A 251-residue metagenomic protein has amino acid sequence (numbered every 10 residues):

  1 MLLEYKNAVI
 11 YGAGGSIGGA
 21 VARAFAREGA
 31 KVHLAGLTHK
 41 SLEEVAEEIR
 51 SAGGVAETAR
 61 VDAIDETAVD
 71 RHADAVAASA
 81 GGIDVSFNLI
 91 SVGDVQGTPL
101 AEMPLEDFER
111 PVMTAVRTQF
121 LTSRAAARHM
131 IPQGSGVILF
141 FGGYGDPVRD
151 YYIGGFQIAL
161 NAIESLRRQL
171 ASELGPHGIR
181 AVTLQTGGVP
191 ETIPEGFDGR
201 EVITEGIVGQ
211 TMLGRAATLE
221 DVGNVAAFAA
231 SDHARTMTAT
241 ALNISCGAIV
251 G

Functional and structural regions predicted by a protein language model:
G14-G15: Conserved glycine-rich cofactor-binding loop
S91-E109, P132, Y152-G155, E195-G199: Conserved mid-core segment of classical short-chain dehydrogenase/reductases
V92-G93, P111, V137-I163, R167-P176 (+1 more regions): Catalytic loop of short-chain dehydrogenase/reductase
G97, A227, T238-G251: Short C-terminal tail/terminal secondary-structure segment of NAD(P)H-dependent dehydrogenase/reductase domains
A101-F120, S135, L139, F156 (+2 more regions): Catalytic Tyr-X3-Lys loop
R128, S172-E173, R235: Alpha-helical segment proximal to the catalytic Tyr-Lys
G175, R180, M237-A239: Short, small/polar-rich loop/turn modules that mediate ligand/substrate recognition or access, typified
P176, T183-T211, D221: A glycine/serine/threonine-rich, flexible loop-to-helix segment that serves as the NAD(P) cofactor-binding "lid"
